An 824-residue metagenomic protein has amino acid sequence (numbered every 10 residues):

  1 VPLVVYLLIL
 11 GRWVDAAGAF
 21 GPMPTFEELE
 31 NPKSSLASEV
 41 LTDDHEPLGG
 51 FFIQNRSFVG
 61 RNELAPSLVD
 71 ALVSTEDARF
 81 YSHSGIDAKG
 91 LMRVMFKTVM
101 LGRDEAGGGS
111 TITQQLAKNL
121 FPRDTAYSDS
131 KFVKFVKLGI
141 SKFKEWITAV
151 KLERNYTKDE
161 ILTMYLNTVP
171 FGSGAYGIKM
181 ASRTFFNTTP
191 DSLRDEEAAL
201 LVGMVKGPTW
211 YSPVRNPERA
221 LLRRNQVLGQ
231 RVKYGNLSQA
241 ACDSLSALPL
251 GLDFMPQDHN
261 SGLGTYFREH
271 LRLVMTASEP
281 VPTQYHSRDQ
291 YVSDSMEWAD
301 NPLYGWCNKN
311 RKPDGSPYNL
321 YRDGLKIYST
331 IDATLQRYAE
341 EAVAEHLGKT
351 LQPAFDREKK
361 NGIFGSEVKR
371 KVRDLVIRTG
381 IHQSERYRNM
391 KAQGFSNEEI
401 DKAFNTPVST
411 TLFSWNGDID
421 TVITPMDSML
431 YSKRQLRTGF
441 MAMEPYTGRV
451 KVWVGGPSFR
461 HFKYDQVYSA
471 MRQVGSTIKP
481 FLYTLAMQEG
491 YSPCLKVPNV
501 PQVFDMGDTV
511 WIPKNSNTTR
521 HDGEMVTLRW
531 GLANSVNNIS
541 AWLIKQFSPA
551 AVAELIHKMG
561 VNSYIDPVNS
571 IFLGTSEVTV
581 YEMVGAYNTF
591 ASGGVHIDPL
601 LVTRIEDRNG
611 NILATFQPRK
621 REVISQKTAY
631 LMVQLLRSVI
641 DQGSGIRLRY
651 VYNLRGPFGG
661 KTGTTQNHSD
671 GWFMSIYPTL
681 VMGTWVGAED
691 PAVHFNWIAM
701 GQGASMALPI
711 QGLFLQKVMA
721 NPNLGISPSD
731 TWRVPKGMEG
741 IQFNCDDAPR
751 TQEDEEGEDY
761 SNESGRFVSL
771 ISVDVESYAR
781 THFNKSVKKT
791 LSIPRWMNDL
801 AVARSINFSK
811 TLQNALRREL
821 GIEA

Functional and structural regions predicted by a protein language model:
V1-V40, R79, V99, T350: N-terminal type II signal-anchor transmembrane helix that functions as the membrane-insertion/stop-transfer segment
S34-Y266, H270-S295, S458, D522-M525 (+2 more regions): Peptidoglycan glycan-strand catalytic modules in the bacterial/periplasmic cell-wall system
L72-V73, Q226, R231, A339 (+7 more regions): Active-site SXXK
Y81-L91, Y176-I178, S238-D243, M487-G507 (+2 more regions): Short, well-structured active-site flanking segments
T111-I112, N119-A126, S130-L138, I331 (+4 more regions): Active-site-adjacent helix/loop patches that line small-molecule binding or acyl-intermediate pockets
S238-T330, T334-F395: Non-catalytic structural connector segments
P249, S469-M525, D598-N611: Short, glycine/proline-biased beta-turn/loop segments that scaffold the active-site neighborhood
S329, A333-K349, R378-E444, R449 (+4 more regions): A penicillin-recognizing enzyme superfamily signal
